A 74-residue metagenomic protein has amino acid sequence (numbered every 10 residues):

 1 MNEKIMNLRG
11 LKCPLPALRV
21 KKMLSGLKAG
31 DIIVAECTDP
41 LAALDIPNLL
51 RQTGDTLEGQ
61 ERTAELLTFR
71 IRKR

Functional and structural regions predicted by a protein language model:
M1-E3, G30-V34, L66-T68: Intrinsic-disorder/low-complexity, polar/charged segments enriched in Ser/Thr/Lys/Arg/Asp/Glu/Gln
L8, P14, L18-T56: Amphipathic, hydrophobic secondary-structure cores in small proteins
P47-R74: C-terminal structural segments of small proteins and small subunits
